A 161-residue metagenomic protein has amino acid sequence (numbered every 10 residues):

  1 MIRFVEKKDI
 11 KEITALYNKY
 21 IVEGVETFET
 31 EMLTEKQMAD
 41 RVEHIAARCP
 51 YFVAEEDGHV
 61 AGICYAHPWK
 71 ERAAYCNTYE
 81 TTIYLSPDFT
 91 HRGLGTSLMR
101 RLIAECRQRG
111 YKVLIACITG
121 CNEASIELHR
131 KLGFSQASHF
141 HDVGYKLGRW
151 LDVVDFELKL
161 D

Functional and structural regions predicted by a protein language model:
M1-A15: A short beta-loop-alpha structural element at the N-terminal edge of CoA-dependent acyl/N-acetyltransferase catalytic
T14-R41: Conserved GNAT-fold acetyl-CoA-binding loop/helix
E31-D88, M99-R100, K159-L160: Acetyl-CoA-dependent GNAT
P68, I115-I118, R130, S135-D152: Conserved catalytic-core motifs of GNAT/GCN5-like acyltransferases
T90, A116-I126: Conserved beta-strand-loop-alpha-helix junction that forms the acyl-donor binding cleft
H91-Q108, E127-K131: Conserved acetyl-CoA-binding loop-helix of GNAT-fold acetyltransferases
C106-I118: Conserved GNAT acetyl-CoA-binding A-motif
